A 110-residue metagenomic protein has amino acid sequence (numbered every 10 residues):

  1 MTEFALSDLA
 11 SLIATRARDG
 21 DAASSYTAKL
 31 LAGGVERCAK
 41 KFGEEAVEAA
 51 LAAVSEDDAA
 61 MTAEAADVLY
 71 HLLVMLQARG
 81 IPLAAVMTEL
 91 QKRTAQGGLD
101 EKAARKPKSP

Functional and structural regions predicted by a protein language model:
M1-A65, L69-P110: Flexible "arm" and connector segments at domain edges
